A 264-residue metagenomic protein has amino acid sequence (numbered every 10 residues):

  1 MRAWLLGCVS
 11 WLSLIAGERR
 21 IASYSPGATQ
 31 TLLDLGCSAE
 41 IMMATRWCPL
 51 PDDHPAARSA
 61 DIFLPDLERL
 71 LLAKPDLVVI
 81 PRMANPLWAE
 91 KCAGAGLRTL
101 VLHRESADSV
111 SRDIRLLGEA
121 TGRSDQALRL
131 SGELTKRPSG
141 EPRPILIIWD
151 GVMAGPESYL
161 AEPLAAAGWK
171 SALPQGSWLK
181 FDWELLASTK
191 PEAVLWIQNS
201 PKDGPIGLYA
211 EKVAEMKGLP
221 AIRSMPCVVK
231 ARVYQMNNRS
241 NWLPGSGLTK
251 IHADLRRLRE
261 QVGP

Functional and structural regions predicted by a protein language model:
L6-A16: Hydrophobic h-region of N-terminal signal peptides that target proteins for export in Gram-negative bacteria
R19-L35, S124-W169, N241: Basic- and aromatic-lined ligand-binding clefts that recognize polyanionic substrates
R19-R20, Y24, P86, A107-T121 (+2 more regions): Structured C-terminal subdomain patch of bacterial secreted/periplasmic proteins
R19-W88, K202, L219-I222: A short, structured surface patch at a secondary-structure boundary
S25, R82-M83, W149, G176 (+2 more regions): Short secondary-structure boundary segments
R46-L50, P156-L179: Alpha-helical, coiled-coil/dimerization segments enriched in small aliphatic residues
L67-P75, A95, D182-A193: Short helices/loops that flank or line small-molecule/ion binding pockets
R104-R115, R143-Y159, K202-D203: Extracytoplasmic ligand-binding site segments that recognize negatively charged/polar headgroups
